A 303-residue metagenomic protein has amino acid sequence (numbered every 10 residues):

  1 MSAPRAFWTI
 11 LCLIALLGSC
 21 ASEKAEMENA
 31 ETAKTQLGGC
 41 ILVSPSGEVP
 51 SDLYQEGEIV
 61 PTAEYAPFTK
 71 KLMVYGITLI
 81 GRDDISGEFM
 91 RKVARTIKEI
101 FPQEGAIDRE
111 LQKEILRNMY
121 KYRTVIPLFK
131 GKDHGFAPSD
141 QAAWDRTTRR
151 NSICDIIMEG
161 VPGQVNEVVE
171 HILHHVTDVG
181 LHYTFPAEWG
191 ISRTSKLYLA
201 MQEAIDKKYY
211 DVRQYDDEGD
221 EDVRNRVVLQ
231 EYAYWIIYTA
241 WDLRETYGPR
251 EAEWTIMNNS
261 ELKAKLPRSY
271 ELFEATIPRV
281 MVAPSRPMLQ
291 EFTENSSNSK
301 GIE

Functional and structural regions predicted by a protein language model:
M1-W8: Bacterial N-terminal signal peptides that target proteins for export
L17-S19: C-terminal motif of bacterial Sec signal peptides marking the signal peptidase cleavage site
A21-E23: Bacterial signal peptide processing site
A25-M73: N-terminal low-complexity, Pro/Thr/Ser-rich intrinsically disordered segments that act as propeptides or flexible
V49, E56-P67, V74-Y215: Acidic/His-rich structured neighborhood in mature extracellular/periplasmic domains
A94-E99, H174, L229-D242: Short, hydrophobic/amphipathic alpha-helical patches that form generic packing surfaces within helical domains
A204-N225, A233, T239-L243: Extended, compositionally biased non-globular segments
A233-E303: Pan-zinc metallopeptidase signature
